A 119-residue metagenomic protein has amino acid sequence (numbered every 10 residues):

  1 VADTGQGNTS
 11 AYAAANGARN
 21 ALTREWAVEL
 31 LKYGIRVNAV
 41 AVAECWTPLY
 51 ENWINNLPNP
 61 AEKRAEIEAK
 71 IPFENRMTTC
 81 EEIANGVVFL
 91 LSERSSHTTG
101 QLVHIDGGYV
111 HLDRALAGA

Functional and structural regions predicted by a protein language model:
V1-A18, T23-K32, E44-C45: Catalytic loop of short-chain dehydrogenase/reductase
T4, V88, T99-A119: Short C-terminal tail/terminal secondary-structure segment of NAD(P)H-dependent dehydrogenase/reductase domains
E25, N52-N56, Q101: Residue-level signal for well-ordered alpha-helical positions
L31, R36, T98-G100: Short, small/polar-rich loop/turn modules that mediate ligand/substrate recognition or access, typified
K32, C45-I71, R114-A119: A glycine/serine/threonine-rich, flexible loop-to-helix segment that serves as the NAD(P) cofactor-binding "lid"
N38, V42-P48, Q101, G108: Proline-glycine-enriched beta-turn/loop adjacent to the NAD(P) cofactor-binding site in Rossmann-like oxidoreductases
A39, A61-R94, T98, I105-G107: C-terminal helical subdomain
